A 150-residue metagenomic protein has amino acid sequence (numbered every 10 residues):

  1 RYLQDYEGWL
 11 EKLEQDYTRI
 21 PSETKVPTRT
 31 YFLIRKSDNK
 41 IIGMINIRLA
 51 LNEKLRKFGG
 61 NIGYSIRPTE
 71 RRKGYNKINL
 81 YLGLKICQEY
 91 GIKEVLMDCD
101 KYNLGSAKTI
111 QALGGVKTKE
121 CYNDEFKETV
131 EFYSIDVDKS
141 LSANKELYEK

Functional and structural regions predicted by a protein language model:
R1-N61, I86, E128-K150: GNAT-family acyltransferases
L33, I92, E120-N123: Catalytic cores of nucleotide-sugar-dependent glycosyltransferases that transfer UDP/GDP/TDP-activated
N39, G74, G91, N103: Conserved G/P- and acidic residue-centered "switch" motifs that form tight phosphate/ATP-binding loops in soluble
G63-I66, R72-K85, K108-A112: Conserved acetyl-CoA-binding loop-helix of GNAT-fold acetyltransferases
C87-D98: Conserved GNAT acetyl-CoA-binding A-motif
M97-A107: Conserved beta-strand-loop-alpha-helix junction that forms the acyl-donor binding cleft
D98-C99, G114-F132: Conserved catalytic-core motifs of GNAT/GCN5-like acyltransferases
